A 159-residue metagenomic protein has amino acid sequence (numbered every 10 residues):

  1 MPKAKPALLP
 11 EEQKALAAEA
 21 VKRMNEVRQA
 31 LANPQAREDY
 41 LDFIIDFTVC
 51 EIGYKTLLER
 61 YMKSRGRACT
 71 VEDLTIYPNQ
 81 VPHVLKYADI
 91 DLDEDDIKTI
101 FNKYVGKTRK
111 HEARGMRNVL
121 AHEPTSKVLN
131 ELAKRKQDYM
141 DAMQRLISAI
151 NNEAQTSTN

Functional and structural regions predicted by a protein language model:
P2-D95: Amphipathic alpha-helical interface elements
D95-N159: Charge-enriched, short contiguous segments at helix-coil
